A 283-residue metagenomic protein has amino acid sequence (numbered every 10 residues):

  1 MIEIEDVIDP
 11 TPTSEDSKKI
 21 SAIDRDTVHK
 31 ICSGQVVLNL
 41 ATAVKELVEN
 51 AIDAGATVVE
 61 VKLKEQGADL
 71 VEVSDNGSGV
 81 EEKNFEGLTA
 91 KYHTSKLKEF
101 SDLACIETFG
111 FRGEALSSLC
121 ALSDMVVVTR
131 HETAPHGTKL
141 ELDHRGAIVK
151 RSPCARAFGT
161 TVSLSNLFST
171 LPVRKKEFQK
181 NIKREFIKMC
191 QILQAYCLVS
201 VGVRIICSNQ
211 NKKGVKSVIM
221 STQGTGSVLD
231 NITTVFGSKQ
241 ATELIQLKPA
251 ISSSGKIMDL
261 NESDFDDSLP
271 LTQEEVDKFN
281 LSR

Functional and structural regions predicted by a protein language model:
M1-K180, Q191: GHKL (Bergerat-fold) ATPase N-terminal catalytic module, capturing the glycine-rich phosphate-binding loop and acidic
D102-R283: Glycine/threonine-rich ATP-lid/beta-loop region of ATP-binding domains
